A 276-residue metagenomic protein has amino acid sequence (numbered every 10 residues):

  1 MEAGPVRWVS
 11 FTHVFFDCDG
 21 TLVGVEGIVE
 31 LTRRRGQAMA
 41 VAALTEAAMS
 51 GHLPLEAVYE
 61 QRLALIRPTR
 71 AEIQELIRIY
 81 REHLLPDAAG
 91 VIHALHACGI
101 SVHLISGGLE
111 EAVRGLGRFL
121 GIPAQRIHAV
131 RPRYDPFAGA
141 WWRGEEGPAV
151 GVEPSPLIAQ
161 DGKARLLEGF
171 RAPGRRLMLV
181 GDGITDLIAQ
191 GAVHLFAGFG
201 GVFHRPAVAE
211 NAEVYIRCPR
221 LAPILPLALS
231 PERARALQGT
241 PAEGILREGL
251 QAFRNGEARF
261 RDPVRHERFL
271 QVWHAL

Functional and structural regions predicted by a protein language model:
M1-C18, V25, Q37, G244-L276: Non-catalytic pre-domain segments flanking phosphatase-related domains
E2-R131, D135-P136, P219: Alpha-helical substrate-recognition element adjacent to the catalytic core
H96, R118-G121, R171, G191 (+1 more regions): Anion (oxyanion) recognition and catalysis
S106-G107, G174-I216: Acidic, Mg2+-coordinating phosphoryl-transfer loop and its flanking beta/alpha structural elements, shared across
I122-P156: Histidine/lysine/aspartate-rich catalytic loop segments that bind and position anionic ligands
D135-W141, P206-E213, L225-L229: Short, charged, surface-exposed secondary-structure boundary motifs
R143-A159, R220-P223, R233-L246: A polyampholytic, Gly/Pro-enriched intrinsically disordered region
G151-T185: Conserved Lys-Pro-Asp/Glu-containing loop-to-beta segment of HAD-superfamily phosphomonoesterases, centered on
